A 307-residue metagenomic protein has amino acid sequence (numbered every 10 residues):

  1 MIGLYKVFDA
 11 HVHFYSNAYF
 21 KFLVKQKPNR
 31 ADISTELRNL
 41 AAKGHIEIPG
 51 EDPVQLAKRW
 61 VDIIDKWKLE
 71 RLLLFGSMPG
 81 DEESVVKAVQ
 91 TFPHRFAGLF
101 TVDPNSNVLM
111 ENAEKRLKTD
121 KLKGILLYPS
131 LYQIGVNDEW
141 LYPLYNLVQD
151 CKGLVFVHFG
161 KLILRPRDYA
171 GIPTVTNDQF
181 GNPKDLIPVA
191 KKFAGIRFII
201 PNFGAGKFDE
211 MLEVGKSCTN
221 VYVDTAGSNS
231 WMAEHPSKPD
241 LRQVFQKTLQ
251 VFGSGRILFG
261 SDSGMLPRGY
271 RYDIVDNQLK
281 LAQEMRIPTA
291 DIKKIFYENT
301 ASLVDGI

Functional and structural regions predicted by a protein language model:
M1-K66, R71, K247, F252-R256 (+1 more regions): Mid-to-C-terminal alpha-helical segments outside catalytic/metal-binding sites
V7-A10, L74-F75, L99, L126 (+3 more regions): Active-site neighborhood of phospho(di)ester-bond hydrolases with catalytic His/Asp-centered motifs
H11, I64, V85, I125 (+6 more regions): Conserved, mostly hydrophobic/aromatic
Y15-N17, P79-D81, N105-V108, K161-R165 (+3 more regions): Active-site environment of divalent metal-dependent phosphoester hydrolases
D32, E36-D52, V157-Q179, G264: Glycine-rich phosphate-binding "P-loop"
A57-V61, E82-V89, A113-E114, L141 (+4 more regions): Generic structural signal for well-ordered alpha-helices, preferentially at hydrophobic/aromatic core positions
E70-R71, M78-D168, P173-N177: Active-site gating/metal-coordination segments in enzymes
K123-G124, N137-L258: Catalytic pocket-lining loop regions of alpha/beta-barrel enzymes, especially the amidohydrolase/enolase/GH5 lineages
